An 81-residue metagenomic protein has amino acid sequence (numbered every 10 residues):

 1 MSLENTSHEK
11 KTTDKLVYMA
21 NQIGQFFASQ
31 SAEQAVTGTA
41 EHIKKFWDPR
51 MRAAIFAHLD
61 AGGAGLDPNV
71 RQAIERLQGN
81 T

Functional and structural regions predicted by a protein language model:
E4-S31: N-terminal acidic leader/helix
T6, T12-T13, T37-T39, T81: Residue-identity detector for threonine
G24-R71: Amphipathic, hydrophobic secondary-structure cores in small proteins
Q72-T81: Structured, amphipathic secondary-structure segments that form assembly/contact surfaces in multi-subunit
